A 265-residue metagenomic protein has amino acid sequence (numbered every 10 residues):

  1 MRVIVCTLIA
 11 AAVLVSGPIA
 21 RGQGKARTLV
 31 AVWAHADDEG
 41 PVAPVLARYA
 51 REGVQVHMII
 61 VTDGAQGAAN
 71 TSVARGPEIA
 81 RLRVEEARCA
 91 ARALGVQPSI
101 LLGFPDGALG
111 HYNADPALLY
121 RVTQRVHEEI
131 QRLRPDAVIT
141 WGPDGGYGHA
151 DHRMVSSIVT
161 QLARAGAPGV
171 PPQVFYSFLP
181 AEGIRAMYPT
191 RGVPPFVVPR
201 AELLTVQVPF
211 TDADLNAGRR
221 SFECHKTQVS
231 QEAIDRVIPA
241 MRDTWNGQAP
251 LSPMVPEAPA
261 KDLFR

Functional and structural regions predicted by a protein language model:
R2-C6, I19-L29, P116-R265: Metal-dependent de-N-acetylase/amidase catalytic core
V5-V15: Bacterial N-terminal signal peptides
L14, Q66, G183-I184: Flexible loop/turn segments at secondary-structure boundaries
A20-L133, Q161-P168: Active-site rim/loop-helix segments in enzyme catalytic domains that contact anionic ligands
